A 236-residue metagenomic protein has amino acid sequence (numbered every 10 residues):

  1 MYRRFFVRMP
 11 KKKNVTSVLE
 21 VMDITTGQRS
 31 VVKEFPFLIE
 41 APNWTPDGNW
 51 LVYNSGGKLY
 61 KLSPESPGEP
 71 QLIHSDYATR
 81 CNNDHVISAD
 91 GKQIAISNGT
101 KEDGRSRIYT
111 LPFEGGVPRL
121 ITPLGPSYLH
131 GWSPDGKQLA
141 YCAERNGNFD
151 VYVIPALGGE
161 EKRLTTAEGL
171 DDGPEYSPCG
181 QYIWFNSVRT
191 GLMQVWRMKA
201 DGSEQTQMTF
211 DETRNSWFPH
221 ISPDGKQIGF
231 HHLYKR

Functional and structural regions predicted by a protein language model:
M1-R236: Sequence signature of WD/YWTD-type beta-propeller architectures
